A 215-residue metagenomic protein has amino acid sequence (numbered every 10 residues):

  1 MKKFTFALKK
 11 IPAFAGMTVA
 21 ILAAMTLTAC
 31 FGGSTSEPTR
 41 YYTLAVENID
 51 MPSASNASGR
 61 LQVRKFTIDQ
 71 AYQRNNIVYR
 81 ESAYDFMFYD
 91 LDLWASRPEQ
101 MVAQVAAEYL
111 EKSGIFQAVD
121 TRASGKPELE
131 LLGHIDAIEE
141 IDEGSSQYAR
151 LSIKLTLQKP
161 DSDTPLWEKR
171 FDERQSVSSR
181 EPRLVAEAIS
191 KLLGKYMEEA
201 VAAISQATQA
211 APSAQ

Functional and structural regions predicted by a protein language model:
M1-K3, G16, A24: A cross-taxon signal for low-complexity, glycine/charged-rich
K9-L22, G32: Sec-dependent N-terminal signal peptides
T26-A29: C-terminal motif of bacterial Sec signal peptides marking the signal peptidase cleavage site
F31-A45, I49-P52, V177-Q215: C-terminal/domain-edge helix-coil "capping" segments
F31-A54, K112-S162: Surface-exposed short loop/turn segments
A57-E128: N-terminal segment of the mature soluble domain
Y84-L93, D161-E199: Short secondary-structure boundary motifs at beta->alpha junctions and helix caps
